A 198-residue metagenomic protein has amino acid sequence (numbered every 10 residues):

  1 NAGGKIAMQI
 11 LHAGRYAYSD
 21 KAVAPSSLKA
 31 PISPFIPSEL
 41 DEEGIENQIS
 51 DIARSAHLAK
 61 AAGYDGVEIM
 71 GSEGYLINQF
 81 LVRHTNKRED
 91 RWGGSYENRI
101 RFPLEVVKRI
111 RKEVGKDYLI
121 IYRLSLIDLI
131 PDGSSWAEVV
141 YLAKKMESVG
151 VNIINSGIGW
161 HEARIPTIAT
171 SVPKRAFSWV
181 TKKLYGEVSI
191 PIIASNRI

Functional and structural regions predicted by a protein language model:
N1-I198: Flavin-dependent oxidoreductase catalytic cores
